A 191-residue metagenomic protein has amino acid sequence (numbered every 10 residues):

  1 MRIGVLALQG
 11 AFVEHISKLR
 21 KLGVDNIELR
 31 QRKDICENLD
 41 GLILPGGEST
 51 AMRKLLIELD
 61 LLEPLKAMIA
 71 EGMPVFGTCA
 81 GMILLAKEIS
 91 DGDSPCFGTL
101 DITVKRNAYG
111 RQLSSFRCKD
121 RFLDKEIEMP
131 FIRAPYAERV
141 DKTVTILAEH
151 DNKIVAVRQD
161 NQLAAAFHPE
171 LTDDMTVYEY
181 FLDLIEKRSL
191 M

Functional and structural regions predicted by a protein language model:
M1-E58, E63-M68, M175-E179, D183-M191: N-terminal beta1-alpha1 cap of cysteine-dependent amidohydrolase-like domains
L8, T78-A80, L100, R133 (+1 more regions): A secondary-structure boundary/capping signal
N26-I27, V75, Q162: Hydrophobic anchor at the start of a short beta-strand that flanks the dinucleotide cofactor-binding loop
I35-N38, A70, V140, R158: Flexible, charged surface loops at secondary-structure boundaries
I43-L44, G77, A165: Redox-cofactor binding/interface segments in oxidoreductases and associated redox assembly factors
S49-D120: Cysteine-nucleophile active-site neighborhood
R106-M191: Amide-donor transfer/coupling interface in amidating biosynthetic enzymes
